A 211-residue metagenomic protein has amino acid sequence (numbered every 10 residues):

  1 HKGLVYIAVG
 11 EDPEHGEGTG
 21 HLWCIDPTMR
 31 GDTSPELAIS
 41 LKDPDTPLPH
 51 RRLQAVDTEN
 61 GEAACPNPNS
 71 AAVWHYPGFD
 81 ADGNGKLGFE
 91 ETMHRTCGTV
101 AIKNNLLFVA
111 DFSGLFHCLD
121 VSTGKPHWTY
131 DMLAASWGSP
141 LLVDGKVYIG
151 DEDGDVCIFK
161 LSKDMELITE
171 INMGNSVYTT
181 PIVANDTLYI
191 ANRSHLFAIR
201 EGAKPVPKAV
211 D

Functional and structural regions predicted by a protein language model:
H1-D211: Noncatalytic, solvent-exposed loop/strand surfaces of beta-propeller-type extracellular/periplasmic domains
